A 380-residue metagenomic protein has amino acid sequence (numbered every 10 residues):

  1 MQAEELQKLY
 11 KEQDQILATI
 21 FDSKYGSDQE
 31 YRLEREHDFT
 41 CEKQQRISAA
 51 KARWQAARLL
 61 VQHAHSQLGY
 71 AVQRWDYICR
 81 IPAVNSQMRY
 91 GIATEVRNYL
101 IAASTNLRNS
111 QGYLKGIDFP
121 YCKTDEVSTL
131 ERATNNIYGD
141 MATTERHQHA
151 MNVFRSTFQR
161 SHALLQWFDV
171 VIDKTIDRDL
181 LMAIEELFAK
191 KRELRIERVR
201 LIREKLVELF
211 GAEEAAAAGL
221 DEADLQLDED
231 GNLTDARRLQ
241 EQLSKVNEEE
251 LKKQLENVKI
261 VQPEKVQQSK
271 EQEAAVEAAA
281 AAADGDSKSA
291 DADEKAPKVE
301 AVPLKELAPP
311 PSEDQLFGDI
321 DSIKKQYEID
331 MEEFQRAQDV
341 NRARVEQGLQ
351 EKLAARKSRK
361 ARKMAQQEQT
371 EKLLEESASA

Functional and structural regions predicted by a protein language model:
M1-S48, S66-M88: Extended, amphipathic alpha-helical coiled-coil scaffold segments used for oligomerization/tethering in eukaryotic
A57, A64, G69-C79, A83-A380: C-terminal modules of long, charged coiled-coil scaffolds in eukaryotic assembly complexes
